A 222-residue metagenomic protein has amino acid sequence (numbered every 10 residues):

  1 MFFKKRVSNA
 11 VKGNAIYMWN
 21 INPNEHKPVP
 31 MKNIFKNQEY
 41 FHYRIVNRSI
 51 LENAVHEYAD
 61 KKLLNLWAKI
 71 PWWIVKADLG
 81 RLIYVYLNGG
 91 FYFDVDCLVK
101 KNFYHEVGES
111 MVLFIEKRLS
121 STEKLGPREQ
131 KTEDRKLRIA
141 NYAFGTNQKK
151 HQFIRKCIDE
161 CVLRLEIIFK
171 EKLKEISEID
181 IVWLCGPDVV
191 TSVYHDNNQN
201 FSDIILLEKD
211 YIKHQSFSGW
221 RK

Functional and structural regions predicted by a protein language model:
M1-A77, F93-K222: Glycosyltransferase-associated regions of secretory-pathway enzymes, highlighting luminal stem/catalytic domains
D78-G90: Small-residue hinge/turn detector
